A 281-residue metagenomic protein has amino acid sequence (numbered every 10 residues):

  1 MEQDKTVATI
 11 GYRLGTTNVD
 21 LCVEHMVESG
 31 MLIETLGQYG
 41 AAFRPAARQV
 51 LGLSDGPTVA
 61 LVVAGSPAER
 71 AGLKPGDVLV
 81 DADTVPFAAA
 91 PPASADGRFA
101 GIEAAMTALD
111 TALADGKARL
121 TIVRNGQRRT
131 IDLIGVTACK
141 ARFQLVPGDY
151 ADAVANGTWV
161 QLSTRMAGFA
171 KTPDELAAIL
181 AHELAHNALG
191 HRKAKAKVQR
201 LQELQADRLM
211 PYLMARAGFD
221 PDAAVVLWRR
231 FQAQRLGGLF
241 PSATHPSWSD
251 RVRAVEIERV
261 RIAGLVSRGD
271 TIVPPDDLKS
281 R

Functional and structural regions predicted by a protein language model:
M1-L36, G40-L53, G97-G101, M106-A114 (+6 more regions): C-terminal capping/extension segments of zinc metalloprotease domains
T58-L61: Short beta-strand segments of a lipoyl-like beta-sandwich/carrier module
A64: Extracytoplasmic Gram-positive cell-surface binding/anchoring modules and repeats
P67, Q161-A178: Short pre-active-site segment immediately N-terminal to the catalytic Zn-binding motif
A68-G97: Conserved PDZ fold ligand-binding element
V85-P86, T158-T164, L189-A194: Acidic/histidine-rich, surface-exposed loop or edge segments in extracytoplasmic proteins
A178-H191, A206: Active-site recognition of the HExxH zinc-binding catalytic motif
A196-L201, V225: C-terminal soluble interaction/assembly domains
